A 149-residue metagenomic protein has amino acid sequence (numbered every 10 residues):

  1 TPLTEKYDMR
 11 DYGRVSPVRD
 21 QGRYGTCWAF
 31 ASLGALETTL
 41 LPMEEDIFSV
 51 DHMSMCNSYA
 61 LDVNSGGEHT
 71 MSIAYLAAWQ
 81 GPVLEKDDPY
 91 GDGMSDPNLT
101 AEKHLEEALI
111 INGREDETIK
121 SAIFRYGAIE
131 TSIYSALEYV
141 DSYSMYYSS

Functional and structural regions predicted by a protein language model:
T1-S149: Catalytic-core signature of thiol
